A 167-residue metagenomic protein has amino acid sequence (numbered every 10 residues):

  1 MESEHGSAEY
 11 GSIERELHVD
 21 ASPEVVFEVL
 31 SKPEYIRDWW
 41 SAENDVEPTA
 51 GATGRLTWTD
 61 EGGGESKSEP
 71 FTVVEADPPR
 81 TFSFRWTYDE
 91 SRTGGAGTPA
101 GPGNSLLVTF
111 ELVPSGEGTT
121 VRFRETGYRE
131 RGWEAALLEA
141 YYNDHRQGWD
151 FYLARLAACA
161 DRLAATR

Functional and structural regions predicted by a protein language model:
M1-D45, T49: Hydrophobic ligand-binding cavity/cleft-lining segments
E14, E34-P70, R167: Short beta-edge strand/loop motif at the mouth of beta-sheet-based domains
L17, S68-E75, S105-P114: Hydrophobic/aromatic beta-strand elements that line small-molecule binding cavities or substrate pockets in beta-rich
P23-E24, V74-F82, E111-T120: A short, structured loop/turn motif at beta-sheet edges
V26-F27, I36, G54-L56, V73 (+4 more regions): Hydrophobic pocket/interface hotspot
G54-E61, F84-T87, A96-P99: Short beta-strand segments that buttress and anchor functional surface loops
G94-Q147: Beta-strand/loop substructures that line and gate deep hydrophobic ligand-binding cavities in soluble
A157-R167: Short, highly charged C-terminal tails/helix-capping segments
